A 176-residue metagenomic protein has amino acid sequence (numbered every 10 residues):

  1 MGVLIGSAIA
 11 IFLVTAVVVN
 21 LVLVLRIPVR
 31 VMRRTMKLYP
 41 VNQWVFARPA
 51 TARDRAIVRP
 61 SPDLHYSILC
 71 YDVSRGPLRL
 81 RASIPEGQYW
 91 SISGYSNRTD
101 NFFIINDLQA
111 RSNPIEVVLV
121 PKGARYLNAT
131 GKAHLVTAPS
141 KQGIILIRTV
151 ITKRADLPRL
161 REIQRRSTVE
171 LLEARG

Functional and structural regions predicted by a protein language model:
M1-G176: A compositional/structural signature for long, glycine/proline-rich flexible linkers and loops on extracytoplasmic
